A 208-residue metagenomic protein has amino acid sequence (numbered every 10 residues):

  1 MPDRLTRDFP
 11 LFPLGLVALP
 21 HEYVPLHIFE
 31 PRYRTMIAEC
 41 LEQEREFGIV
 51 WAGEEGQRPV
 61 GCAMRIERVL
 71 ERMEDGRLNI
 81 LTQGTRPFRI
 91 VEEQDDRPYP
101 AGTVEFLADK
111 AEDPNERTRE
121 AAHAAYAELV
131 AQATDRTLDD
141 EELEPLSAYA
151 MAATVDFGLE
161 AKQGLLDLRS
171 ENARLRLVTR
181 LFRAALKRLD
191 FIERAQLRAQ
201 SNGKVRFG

Functional and structural regions predicted by a protein language model:
M1-G208: N-terminal low-complexity, acidic/polar interaction/targeting segments
